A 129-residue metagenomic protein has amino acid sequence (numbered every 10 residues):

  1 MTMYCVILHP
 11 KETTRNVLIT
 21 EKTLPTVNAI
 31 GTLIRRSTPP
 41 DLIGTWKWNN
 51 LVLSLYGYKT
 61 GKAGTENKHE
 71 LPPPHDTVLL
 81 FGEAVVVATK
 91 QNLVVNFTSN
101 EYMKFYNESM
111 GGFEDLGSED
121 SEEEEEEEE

Functional and structural regions predicted by a protein language model:
M1-E122: Eukaryotic nuclear macromolecular-assembly scaffolds and interaction domains used across chromosome biology and nuclear
E123-E129: Acidic, serine/threonine-rich intrinsically disordered low-complexity regions
